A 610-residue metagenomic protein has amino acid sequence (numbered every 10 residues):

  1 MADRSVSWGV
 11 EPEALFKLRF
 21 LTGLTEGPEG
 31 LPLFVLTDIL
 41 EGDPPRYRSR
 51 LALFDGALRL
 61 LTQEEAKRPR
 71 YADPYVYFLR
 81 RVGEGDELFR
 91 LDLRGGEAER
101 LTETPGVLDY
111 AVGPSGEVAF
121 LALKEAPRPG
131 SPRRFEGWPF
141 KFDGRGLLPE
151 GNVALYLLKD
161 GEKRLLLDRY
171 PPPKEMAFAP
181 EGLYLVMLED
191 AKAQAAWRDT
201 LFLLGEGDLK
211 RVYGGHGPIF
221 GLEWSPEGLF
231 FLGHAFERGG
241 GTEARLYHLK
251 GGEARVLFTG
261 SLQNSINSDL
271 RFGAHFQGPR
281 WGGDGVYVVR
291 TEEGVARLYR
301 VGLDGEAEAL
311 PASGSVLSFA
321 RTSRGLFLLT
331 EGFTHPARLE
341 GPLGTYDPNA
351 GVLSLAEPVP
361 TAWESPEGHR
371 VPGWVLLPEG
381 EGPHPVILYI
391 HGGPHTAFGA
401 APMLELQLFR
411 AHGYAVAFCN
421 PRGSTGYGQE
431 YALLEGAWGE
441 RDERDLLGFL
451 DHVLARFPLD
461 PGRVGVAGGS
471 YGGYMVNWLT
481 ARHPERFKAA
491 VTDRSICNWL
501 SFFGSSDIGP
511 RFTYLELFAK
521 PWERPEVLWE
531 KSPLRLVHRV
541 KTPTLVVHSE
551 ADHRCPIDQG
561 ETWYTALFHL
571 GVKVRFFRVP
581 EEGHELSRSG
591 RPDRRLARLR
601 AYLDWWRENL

Functional and structural regions predicted by a protein language model:
A2-F20, F54-K67, L91-V107, L158-K174 (+8 more regions): Multi-bladed beta-propeller domains
D3-S7, Y47-R50, F120-L158, L188 (+5 more regions): Predominantly five- to eight-bladed beta-propeller fold
T22-T25, L121, R128-G130, L148-L155 (+5 more regions): Non-catalytic accessory segments flanking enzyme active sites
L24-G30, R68-Y75, Y110-E117, E175-L183 (+3 more regions): Blade-terminus and WD-like Trp-Asp/Gly-His loop motifs, strongest in beta-propeller folds
L33-D43, Y77-E84, F120-E125, G144-P149 (+8 more regions): Beta-strand C-termini and the immediately following turn/loop, strongest in propeller blades
P44-R50, E84-F89, P129-G130, N152-A154 (+4 more regions): Structural motif
A350-R456, P461-G462, G469, G504-R511: Cap/lid segment of the alpha/beta-hydrolase catalytic domain
P421-L610: Active-site-proximal cap/loop segments of hydrolase catalytic domains
